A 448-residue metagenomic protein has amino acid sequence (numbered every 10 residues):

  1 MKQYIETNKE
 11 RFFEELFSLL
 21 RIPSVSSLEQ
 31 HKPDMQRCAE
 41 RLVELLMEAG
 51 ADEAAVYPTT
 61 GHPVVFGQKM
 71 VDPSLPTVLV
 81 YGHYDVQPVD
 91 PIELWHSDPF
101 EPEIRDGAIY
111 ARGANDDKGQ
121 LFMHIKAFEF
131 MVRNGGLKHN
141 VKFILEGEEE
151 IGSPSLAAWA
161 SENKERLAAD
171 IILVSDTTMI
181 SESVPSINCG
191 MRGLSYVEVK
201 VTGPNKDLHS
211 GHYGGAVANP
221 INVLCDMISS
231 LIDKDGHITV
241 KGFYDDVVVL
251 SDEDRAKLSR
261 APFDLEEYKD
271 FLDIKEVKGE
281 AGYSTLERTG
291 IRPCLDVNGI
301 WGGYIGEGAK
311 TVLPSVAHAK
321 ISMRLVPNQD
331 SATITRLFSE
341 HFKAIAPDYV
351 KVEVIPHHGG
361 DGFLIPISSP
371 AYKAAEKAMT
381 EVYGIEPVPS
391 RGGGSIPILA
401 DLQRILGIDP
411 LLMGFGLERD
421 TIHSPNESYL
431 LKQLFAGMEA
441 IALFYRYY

Functional and structural regions predicted by a protein language model:
M1-I92, V316, T333: N-terminal helical capping/dimerization or prosegment-like subdomains of hydrolases acting on amide or phosphate bonds
E48, S181-E182, T239-V316, R324-E340 (+2 more regions): An extended, acidic, His-containing surface patch that forms the Zn2+-binding/catalytic region of metallohydrolases
L75-K142, A436: Active-site metal-coordination/substrate-binding segment of hydrolases, especially metallo-dependent peptidases
Y84-V86, I144-S153, S175-M179, G203-N205 (+2 more regions): Acidic, glycine-rich active-site loops and adjacent beta-strand->loop/helix elements that engage anionic groups
D117-G190: Acidic/histidine-rich catalytic neighborhood of metal-dependent amide-processing enzymes
S186-T202, L411: Flexible glycine/proline-rich, aromatic-decorated loop/lid segments
P204-D207, G211, A216-Y268: Polar, glycine-rich mid-to-C-terminal structural blocks that act as macromolecule-binding/assembly scaffolds
